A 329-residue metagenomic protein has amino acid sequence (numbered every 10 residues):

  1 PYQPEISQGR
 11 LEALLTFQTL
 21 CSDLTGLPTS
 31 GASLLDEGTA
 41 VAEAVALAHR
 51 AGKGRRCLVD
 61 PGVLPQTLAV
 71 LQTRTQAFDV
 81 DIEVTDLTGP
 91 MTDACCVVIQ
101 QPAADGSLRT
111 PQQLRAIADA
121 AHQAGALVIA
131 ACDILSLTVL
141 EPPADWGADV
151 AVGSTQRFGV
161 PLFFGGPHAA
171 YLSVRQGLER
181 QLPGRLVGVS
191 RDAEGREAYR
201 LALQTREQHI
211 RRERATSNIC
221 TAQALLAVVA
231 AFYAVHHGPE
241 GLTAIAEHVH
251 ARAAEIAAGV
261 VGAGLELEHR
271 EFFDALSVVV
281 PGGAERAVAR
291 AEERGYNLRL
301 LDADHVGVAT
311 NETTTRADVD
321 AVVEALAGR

Functional and structural regions predicted by a protein language model:
P1, R115-A116, R316-R329: Flexible inter-domain linker/hinge segments
P1-E5, S22-G26, G52-G54, I82 (+4 more regions): Gly-rich Lys/Arg/Thr-decorated short loops/hinges at beta-loop-alpha junctions or inter-strand turns that position
P1-T39: Conserved N-terminal alpha-helix of the aminotransferase class I/II PLP-enzyme fold
P4-S7, L34, C57-L64, P102-S107 (+10 more regions): Hydrophobic alpha-helical scaffolding
T19, T39-L47, V228-F232: Contiguous, well-ordered alpha-helical segments that form the cores/surfaces of helical PPI scaffolds
T39-R196, V260-G264, F273, S277-V278 (+1 more regions): Conserved PLP-enzyme active-site core in the AAT-like
F158-A263, E268-R270: Active-site C-terminal subdomain of aminotransferase-like
E240-V323: Conserved C-terminal alpha-helix-loop-beta "cap" of PLP-dependent enzymes that closes/shapes the active-site mouth
